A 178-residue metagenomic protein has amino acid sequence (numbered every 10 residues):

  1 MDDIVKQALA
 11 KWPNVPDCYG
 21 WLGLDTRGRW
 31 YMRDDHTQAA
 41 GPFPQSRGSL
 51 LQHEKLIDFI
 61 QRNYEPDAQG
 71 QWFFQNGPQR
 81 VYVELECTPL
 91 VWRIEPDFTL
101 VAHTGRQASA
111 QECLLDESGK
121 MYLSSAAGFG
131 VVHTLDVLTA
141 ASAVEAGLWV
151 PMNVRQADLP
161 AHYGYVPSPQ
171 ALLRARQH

Functional and structural regions predicted by a protein language model:
M1-E54: Long alpha-helical, hydrophobic tracts
G20, G70-W72, Q111-E112: Residue-level detector of beta-strand structural context in well-folded domains
G23, N63-E65, L90-W92, Q111-L115: Short, exposed beta-strand/loop patches in secreted or surface proteins that constitute
R29-R33, A40-P89: Short, well-structured hydrophobic secondary-structure segments
R80-W92, V131, D136-L138: Charge-rich alpha-helical segments
L85-C87, I94-P96, L100-G105: Gly/Ser-rich, low-complexity
V101-H178: Glycine-rich, aromatic-bearing surface loops/beta-hairpins
